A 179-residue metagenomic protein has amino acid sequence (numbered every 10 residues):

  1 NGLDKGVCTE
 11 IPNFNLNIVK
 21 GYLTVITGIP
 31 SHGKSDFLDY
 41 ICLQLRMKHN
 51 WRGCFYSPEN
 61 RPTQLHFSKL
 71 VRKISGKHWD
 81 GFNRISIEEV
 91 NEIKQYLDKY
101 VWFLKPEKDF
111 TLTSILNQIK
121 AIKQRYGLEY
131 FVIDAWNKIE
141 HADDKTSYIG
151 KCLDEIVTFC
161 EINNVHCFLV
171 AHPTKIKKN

Functional and structural regions predicted by a protein language model:
N1-K77: The Walker A/P-loop phosphate-binding site
D4, C8, D109-L112, T146: Conserved phosphate/pyrophosphate-binding and hydrolysis machinery centered on Walker-type P-loop NTPases, extending
Y22-I26, G53, L128-I133, V165-L169: Generic beta-sheet signal
G28-P30, Y40-C42, S57-N60, K105-E107 (+2 more regions): Active-site proximal loops enriched in glycine and acidic residues that flank catalytic Cys/His/Asp and coordinate
D39, L116, L153-V157: Short, hydrophobic/amphipathic alpha-helical packing segments that form internal helix faces or helix-helix interfaces
R46-M47, Y148-P173: Substrate-engagement module of ASCE P-loop NTPases
H49-D143, K151: Conserved inter-motif catalytic segment of the P-loop NTP-binding fold
I139-A142, T174-N179: Short, solvent-exposed loop/turn segments at secondary-structure junctions
